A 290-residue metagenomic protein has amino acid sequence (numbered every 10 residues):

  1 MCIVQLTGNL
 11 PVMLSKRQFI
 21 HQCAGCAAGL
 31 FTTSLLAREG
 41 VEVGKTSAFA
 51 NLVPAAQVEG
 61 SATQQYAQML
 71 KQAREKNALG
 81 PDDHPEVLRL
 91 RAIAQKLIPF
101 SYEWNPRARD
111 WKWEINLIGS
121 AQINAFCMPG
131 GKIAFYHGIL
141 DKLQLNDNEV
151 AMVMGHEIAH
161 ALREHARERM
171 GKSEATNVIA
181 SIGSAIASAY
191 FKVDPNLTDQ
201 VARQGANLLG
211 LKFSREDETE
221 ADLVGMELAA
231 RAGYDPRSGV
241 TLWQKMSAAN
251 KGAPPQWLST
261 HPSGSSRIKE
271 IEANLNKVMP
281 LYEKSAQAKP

Functional and structural regions predicted by a protein language model:
C2-P290: A Zn2+-metalloprotease active-site environment signal
